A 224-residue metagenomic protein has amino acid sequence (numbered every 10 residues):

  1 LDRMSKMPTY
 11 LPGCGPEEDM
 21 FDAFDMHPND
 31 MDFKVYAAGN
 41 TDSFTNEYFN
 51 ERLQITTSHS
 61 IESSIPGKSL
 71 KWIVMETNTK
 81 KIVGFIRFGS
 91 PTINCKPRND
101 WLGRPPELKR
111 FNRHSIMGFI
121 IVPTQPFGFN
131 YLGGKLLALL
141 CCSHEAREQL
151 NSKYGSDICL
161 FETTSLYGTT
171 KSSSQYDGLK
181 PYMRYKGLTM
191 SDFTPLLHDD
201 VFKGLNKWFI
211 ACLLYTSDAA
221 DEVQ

Functional and structural regions predicted by a protein language model:
L1-T57, E62-K68, M75-T77: Low-complexity, highly charged intrinsically disordered N-terminal segments that act as targeting/localization
M4, H27-D30, G187, L196 (+2 more regions): Generic detection of intrinsically disordered/low-complexity segments and helix-coil linkers/edges
Y36-G39, S43-N50, K68-L70, E76-C212: Acyl-donor binding region in acyl/amide transferases
Y215-D221: Conserved small/polar residues in nucleotide/adenosyl-binding loops
